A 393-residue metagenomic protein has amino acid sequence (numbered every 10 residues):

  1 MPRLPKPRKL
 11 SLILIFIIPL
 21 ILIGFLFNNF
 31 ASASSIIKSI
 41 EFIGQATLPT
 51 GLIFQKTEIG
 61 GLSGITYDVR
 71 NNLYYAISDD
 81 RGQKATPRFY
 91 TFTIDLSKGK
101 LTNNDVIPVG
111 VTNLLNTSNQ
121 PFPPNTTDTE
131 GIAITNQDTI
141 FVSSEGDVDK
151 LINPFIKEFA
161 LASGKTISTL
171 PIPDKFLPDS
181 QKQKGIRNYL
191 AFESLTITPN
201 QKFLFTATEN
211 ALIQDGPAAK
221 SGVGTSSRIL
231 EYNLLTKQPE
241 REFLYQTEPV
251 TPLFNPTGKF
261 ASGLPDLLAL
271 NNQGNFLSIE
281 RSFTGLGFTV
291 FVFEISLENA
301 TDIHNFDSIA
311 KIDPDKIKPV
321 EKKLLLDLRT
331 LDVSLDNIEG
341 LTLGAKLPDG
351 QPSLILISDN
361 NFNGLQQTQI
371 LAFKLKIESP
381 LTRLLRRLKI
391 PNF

Functional and structural regions predicted by a protein language model:
M1-P7: N-terminal secretory signal peptides that target proteins for export/translocation
L14-F25: Bacterial N-terminal signal peptides
G24-F393: Sequence/structural signature of beta-propeller domains
